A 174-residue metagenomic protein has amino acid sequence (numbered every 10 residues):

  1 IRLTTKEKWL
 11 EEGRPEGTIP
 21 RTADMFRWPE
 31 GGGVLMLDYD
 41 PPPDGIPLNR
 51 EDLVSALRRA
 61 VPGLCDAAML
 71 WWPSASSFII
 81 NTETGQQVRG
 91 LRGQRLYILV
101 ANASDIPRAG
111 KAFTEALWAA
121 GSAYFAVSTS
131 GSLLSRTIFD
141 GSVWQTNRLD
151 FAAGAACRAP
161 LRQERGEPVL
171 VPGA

Functional and structural regions predicted by a protein language model:
I1-Q94, I98-A120: Signature for HUH/AEP ssDNA processing cores
L117-A174: Catalytic "initiation/cleavage/transfer" segments centered on a nucleophilic residue and adjacent nucleic-acid-engaging
